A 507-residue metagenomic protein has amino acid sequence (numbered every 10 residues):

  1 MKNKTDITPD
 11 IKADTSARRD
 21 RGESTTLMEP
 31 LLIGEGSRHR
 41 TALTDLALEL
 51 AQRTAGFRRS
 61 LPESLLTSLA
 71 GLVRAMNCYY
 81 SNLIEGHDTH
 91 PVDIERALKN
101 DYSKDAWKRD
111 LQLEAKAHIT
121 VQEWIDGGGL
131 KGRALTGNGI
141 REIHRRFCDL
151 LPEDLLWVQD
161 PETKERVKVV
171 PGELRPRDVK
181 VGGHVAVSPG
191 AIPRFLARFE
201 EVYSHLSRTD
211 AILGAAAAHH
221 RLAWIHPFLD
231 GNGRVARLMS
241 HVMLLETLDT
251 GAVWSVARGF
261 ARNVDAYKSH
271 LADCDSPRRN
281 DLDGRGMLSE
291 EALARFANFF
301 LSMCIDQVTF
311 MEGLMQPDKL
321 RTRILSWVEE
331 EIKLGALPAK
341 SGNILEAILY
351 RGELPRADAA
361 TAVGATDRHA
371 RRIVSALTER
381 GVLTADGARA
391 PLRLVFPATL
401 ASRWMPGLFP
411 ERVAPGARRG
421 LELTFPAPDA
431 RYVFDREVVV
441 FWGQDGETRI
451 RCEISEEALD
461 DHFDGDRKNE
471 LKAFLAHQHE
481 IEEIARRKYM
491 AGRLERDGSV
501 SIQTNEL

Functional and structural regions predicted by a protein language model:
M1-R419: FIC/Doc superfamily catalytic core
D110, R451, D466-N469, A473: Short alpha-helix boundary/capping segments
V264, L459-K468: Short, surface-exposed linear segments at secondary-structure transitions and domain or protein termini
D386-A388, R431-R436, L494-E495: Short, ordered beta-strand-loop transition motifs
G420-G443: Short, charged/polar N-terminal "headpieces" of proteins
E437-F463: A short, structured beta-strand/loop element
N469-L507: Acidic, low-complexity intrinsically disordered segments
